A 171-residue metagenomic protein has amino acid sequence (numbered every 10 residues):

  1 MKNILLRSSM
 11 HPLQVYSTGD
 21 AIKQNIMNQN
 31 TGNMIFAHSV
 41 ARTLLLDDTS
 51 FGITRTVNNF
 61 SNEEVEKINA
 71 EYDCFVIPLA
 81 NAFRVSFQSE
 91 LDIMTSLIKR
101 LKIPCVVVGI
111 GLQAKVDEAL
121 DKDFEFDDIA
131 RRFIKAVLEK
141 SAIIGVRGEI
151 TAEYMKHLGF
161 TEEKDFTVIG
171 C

Functional and structural regions predicted by a protein language model:
M1-I143, T151-I169: Aromatic- and Gly/Pro-rich donor/ligand-binding loops that form nucleotide- or phosphate-bearing donor binding pockets
